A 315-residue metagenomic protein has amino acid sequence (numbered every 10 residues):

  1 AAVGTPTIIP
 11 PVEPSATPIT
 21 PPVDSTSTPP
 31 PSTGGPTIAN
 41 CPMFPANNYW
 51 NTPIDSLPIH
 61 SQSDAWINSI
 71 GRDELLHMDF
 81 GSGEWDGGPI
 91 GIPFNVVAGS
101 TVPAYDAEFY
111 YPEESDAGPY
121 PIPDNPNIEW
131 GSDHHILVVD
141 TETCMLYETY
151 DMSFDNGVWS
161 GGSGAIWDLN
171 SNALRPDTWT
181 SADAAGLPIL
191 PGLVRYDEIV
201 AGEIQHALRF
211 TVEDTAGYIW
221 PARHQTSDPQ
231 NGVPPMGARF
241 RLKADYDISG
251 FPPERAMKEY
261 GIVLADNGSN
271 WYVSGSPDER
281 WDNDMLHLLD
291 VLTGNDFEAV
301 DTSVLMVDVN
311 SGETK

Functional and structural regions predicted by a protein language model:
A1-T37: Ser/Thr-rich, Proline-interspersed low-complexity disordered segments
S27-K315: Short, surface-exposed polybasic-aromatic patches that bind anionic ligands, especially phosphate groups
